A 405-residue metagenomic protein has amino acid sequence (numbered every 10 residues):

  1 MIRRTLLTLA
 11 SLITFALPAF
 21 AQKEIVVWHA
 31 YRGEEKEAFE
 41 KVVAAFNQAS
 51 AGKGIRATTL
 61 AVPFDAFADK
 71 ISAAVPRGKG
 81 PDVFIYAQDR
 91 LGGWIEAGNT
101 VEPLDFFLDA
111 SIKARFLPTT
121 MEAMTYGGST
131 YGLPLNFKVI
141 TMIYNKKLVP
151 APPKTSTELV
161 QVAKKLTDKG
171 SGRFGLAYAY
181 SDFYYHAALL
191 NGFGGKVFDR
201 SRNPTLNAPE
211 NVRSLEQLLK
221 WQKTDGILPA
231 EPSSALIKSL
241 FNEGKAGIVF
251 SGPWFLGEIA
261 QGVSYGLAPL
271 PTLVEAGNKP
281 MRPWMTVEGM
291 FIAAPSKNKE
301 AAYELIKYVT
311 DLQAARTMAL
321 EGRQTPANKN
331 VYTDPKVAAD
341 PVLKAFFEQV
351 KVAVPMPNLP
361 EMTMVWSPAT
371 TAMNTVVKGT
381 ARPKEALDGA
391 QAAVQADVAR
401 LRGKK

Functional and structural regions predicted by a protein language model:
A10, F20-G98, A110-I112, A230 (+8 more regions): Conserved N-terminal structural module of periplasmic/extracytoplasmic solute-binding proteins
P81-D82, S111-K146, G175, G277-R282 (+1 more regions): A structural signal for short loop-to-beta-strand junctions that line the ligand-binding cleft of periplasmic/secreted
D82-I85, G247-G252, G266: Paired acidic/hydrophobic, glycine-rich loop segments that form the ligand-binding mouth/hinge of periplasmic-binding
A87-V139, A151, S156-A163, A188 (+2 more regions): Hinge/lid segment of periplasmic solute-binding proteins
D105-F116, L166, G195-S214, Q261 (+3 more regions): Short, solvent-exposed loop/beta-turn-alpha elements that line the ligand-binding surface or hinge of extracytoplasmic
G127-L135, I140, E158-P204, E210 (+1 more regions): Extracytoplasmic/periplasmic solute-binding protein
V162-A163, N203-A230: Glycine-centered hinge/linker elements that transmit conformational signals in sensory and ligand-binding systems
G252-G266, P271-T371, R402-K405: C-terminal lobe and pocket-closing loops of periplasmic/extracytoplasmic Venus-flytrap solute-binding proteins
